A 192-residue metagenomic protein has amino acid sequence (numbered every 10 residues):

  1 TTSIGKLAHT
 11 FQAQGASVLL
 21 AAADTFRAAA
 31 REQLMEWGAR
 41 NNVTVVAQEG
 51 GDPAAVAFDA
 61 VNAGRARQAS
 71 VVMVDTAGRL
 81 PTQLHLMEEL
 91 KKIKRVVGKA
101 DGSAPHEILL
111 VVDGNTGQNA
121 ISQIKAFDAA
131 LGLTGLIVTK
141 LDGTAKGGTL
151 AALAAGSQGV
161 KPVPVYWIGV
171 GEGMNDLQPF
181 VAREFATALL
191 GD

Functional and structural regions predicted by a protein language model:
T1-D192: P-loop/Walker A NTP-binding module and the surrounding RecA-like catalytic core of P-loop NTPases
